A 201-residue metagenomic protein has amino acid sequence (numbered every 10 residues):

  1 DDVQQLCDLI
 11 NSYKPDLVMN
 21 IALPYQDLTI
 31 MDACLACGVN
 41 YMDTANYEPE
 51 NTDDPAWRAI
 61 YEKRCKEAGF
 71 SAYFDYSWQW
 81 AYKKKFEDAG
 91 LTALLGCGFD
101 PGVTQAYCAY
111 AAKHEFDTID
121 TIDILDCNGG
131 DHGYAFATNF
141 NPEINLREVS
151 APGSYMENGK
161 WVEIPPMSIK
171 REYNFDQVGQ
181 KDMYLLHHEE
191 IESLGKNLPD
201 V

Functional and structural regions predicted by a protein language model:
D1, N20, D43: Acidic active-site catalytic centers that drive phospho-/nucleotidyl reactions and related ester hydrolyses
D2-P15, A22, Q26: Conserved Rossmann-fold cofactor-binding substructure of NAD(P)-dependent oxidoreductases
Q4, D8, S77, A106 (+1 more regions): Short, contiguous clusters of charged residues that form electrostatic/catalytic patches at enzyme active sites, used
C7, M31, K83, P152 (+1 more regions): Short glycine-/small-residue-rich flexible loop motifs, especially phosphate/cofactor-binding loops
I10, L17, Y41-T44: Structured catalytic core of nucleotide-sugar glycosyltransferases
N20, G98, Y184: Active-site-adjacent beta-strand anchor residues
P24-D27, M31-F140: Glycine-/Pro-rich loop/turn segments that contact NAD(P) or position catalytic residues in Rossmann-like domains
K113-V201: C-terminal catalytic/substrate-binding lobe primarily of soluble NAD(P)-dependent oxidoreductases
